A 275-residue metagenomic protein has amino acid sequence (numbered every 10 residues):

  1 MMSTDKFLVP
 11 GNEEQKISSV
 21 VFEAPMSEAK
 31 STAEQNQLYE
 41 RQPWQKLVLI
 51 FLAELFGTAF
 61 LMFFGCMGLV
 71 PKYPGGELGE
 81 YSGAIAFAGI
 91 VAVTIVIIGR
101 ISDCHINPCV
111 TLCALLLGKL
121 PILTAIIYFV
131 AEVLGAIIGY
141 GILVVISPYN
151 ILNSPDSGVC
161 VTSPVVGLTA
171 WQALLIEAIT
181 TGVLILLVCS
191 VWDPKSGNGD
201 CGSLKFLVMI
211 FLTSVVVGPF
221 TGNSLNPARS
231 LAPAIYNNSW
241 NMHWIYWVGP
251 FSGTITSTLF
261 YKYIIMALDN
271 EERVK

Functional and structural regions predicted by a protein language model:
M2-K275: Membrane-interface helix-loop junctions and terminal tails of multi-pass membrane proteins
